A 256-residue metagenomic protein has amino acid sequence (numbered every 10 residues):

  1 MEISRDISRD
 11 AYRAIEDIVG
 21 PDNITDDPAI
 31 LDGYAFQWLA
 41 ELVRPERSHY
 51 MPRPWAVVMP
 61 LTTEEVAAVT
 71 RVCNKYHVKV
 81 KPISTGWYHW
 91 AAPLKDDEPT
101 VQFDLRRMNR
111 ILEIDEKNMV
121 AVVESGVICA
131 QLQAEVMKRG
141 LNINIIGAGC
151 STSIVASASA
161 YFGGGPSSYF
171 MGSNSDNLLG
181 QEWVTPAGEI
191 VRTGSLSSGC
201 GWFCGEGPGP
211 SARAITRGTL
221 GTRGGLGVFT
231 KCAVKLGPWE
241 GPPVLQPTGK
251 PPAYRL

Functional and structural regions predicted by a protein language model:
M1-R71, W87-M119, S157-A160: N-terminal flexible segment immediately upstream of the FAD-binding catalytic core in FAD-dependent oxidoreductases
P21-P28, T85-L94, V136-K138, I215-L226: Short, mixed-charge, low-aromatic patches
K81-P82: Short hydrophobic alpha-helical runs that function as membrane-insertion/retention elements
I111-I114, V123-S125, C129-L256: FAD-binding subdomain of flavoenzyme oxidoreductases
